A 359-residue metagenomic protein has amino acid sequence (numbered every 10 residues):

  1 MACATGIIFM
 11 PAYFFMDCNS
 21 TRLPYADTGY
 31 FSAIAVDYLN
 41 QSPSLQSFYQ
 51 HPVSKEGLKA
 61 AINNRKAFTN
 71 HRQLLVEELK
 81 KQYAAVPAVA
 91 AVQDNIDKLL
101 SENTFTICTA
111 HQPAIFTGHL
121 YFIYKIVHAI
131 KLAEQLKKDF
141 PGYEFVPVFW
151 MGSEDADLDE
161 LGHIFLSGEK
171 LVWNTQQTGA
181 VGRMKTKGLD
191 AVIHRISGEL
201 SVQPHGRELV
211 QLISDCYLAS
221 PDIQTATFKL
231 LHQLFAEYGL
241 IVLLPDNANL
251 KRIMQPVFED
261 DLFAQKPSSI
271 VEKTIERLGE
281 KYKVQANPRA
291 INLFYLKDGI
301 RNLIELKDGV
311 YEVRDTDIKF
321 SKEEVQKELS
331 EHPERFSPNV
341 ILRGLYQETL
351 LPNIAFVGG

Functional and structural regions predicted by a protein language model:
I8-G358: N-terminal targeting/trafficking signals and adjacent low-complexity tails
